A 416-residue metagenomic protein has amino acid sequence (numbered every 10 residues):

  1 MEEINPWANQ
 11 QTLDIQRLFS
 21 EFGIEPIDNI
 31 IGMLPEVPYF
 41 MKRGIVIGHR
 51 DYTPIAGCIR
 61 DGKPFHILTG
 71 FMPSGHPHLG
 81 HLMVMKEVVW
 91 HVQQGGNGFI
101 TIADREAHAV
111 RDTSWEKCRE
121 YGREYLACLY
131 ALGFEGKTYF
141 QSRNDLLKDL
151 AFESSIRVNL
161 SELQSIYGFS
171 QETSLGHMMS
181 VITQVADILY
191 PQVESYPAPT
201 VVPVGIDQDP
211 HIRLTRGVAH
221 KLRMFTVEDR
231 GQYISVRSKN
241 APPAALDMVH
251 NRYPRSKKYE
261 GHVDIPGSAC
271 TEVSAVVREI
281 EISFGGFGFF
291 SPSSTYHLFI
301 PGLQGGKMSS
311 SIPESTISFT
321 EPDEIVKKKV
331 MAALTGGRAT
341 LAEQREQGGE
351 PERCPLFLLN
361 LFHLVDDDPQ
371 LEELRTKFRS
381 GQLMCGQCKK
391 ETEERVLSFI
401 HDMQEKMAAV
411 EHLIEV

Functional and structural regions predicted by a protein language model:
M1-F71, H220, E228-S315, F319-D323 (+4 more regions): Non-catalytic terminal extensions that flank enzyme cores
M1-H66, P73-Q192, L222, H401 (+1 more regions): N-terminal Rossmann-like or analogous alpha/beta NTP/dinucleotide-binding catalytic cores that position adenine
E2-L13, R143-N251, G286-G306: Classical nucleotidyltransferase
F71-P77, G168-T173, T200-V204, Q344-G348: A short glycine/serine-rich beta->alpha loop
H78, L129, D207, G305 (+1 more regions): Divalent metal-coordination and catalytic microenvironments
E162-Y167, V330-Q344: Short amphipathic alpha-helical segments and their helix-coil junctions
K327: Substrate/cofactor-recognition hotspot
G349-R353: Small-residue-rich helix-loop
